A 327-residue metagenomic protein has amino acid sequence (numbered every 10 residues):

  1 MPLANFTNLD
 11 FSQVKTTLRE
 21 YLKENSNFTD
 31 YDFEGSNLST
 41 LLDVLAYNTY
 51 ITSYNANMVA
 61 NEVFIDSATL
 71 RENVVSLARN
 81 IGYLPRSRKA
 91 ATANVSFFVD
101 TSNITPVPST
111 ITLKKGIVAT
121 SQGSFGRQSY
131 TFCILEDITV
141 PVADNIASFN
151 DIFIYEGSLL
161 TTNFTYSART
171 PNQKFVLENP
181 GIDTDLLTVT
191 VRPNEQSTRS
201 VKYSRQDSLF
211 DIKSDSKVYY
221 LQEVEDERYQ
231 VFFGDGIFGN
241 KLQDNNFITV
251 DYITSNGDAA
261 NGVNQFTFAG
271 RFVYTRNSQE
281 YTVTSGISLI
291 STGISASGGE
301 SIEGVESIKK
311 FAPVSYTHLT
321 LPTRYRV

Functional and structural regions predicted by a protein language model:
M1-L319, R324: Signature of Asx- and small-polar-rich beta-strand/turn repeats characteristic of beta-solenoid architectures
